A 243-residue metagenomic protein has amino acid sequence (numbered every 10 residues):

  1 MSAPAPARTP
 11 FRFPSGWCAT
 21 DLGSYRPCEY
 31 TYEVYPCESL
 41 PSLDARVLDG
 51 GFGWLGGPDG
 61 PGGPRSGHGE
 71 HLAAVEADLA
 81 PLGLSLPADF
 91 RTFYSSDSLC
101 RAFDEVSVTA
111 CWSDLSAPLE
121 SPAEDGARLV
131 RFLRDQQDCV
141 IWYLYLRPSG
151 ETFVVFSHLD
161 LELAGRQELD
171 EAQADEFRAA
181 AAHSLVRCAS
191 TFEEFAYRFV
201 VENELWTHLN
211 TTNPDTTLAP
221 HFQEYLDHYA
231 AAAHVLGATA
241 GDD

Functional and structural regions predicted by a protein language model:
M1-E151, S157-L161, T239-D243: A surface-exposed partner-binding patch
P58, S96, C100, R198 (+2 more regions): Surface-exposed polar/charged interaction patches
H68-H71, F132, H158, H183 (+4 more regions): Histidine (H) residue identity feature
R101, W206-T207: Secondary-structure transition/capping residues
Y145-T152, L209-A219: Short linear, low-complexity motifs centered on an aromatic residue
F153-L205: Compact, glycine/acidic-enriched structural inserts
T212-D243: Charge-dense, low-complexity intrinsically disordered regions
